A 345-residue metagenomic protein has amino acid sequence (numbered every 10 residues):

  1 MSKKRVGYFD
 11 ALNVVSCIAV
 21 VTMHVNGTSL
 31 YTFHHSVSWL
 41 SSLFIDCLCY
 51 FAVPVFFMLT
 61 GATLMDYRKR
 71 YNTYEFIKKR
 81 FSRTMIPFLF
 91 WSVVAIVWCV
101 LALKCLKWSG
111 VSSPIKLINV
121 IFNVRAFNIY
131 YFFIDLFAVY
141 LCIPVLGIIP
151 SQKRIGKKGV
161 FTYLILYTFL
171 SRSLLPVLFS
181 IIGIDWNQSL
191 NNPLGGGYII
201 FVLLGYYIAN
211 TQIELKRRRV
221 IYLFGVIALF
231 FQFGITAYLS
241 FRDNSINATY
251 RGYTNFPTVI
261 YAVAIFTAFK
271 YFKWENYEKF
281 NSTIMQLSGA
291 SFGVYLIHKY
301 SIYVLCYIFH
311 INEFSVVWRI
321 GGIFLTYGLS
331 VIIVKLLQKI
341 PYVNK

Functional and structural regions predicted by a protein language model:
M1-L170, F280, I311-K345: Membrane-cytosol interface segments of multi-pass membrane proteins, especially ER/Golgi lipid-handling enzymes
I18-V25, Y163-V177, G225-L239, V294 (+1 more regions): Aromatic-anchored segments of alpha-helical transmembrane domains
S41-A52, I121-D135, L175-F201, F233-A264: Interfacial loop-to-helix transition and helix-capping segments at the boundaries of transmembrane helices
L59, L203, A264-T267, Y300 (+2 more regions): Transmembrane alpha-helix boundary/anchor motif
V139-I148, F201-I213, Y261-E275: Alpha-helical transmembrane segments in multipass membrane proteins, preferentially the mid-helix core
N187, S240-Y253, E278-I284, Y303-F324: Extracellular/periplasmic helix-loop-helix junctions in multi-pass membrane proteins
I213-M285: Alpha-helical transmembrane segments and terminal signal-anchor/GPI-anchor hydrophobic tails, characterized by long
S282-T283, L287-H298: Helix-helix packing/entry segments at the starts of transmembrane helices
